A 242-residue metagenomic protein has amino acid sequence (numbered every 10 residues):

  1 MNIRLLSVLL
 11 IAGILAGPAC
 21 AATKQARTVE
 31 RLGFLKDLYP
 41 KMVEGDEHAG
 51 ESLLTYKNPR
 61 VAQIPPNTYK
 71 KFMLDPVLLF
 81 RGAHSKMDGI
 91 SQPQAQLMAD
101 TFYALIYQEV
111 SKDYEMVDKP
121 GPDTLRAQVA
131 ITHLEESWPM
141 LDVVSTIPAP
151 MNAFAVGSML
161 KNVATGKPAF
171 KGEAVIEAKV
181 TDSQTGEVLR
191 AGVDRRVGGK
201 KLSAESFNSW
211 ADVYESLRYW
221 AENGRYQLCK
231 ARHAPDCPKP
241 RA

Functional and structural regions predicted by a protein language model:
M1-S7: Bacterial N-terminal signal peptides that target proteins for export
V8-G17: Bacterial N-terminal signal peptides
A21-L32, K36-P59, T165-A242: C-terminal/domain-edge helix-coil "capping" segments
T55, K71-L78, R126-T132, E177-K179 (+1 more regions): Soluble periplasmic/extracytoplasmic beta-strand elements of cell-envelope proteins
I64-Q128: N-terminal segment of the mature soluble domain
K71, A99-Y103, Y107, I131 (+4 more regions): Extracytoplasmic/secreted envelope proteins and their assembly/folding machinery, especially bacterial periplasmic
F80, T101-D113, S137, W220-A234: Structured segments of extracytoplasmic/periplasmic soluble domains in secreted or envelope-associated proteins
K112-K179, S183-Q184: Surface-exposed short loop/turn segments
